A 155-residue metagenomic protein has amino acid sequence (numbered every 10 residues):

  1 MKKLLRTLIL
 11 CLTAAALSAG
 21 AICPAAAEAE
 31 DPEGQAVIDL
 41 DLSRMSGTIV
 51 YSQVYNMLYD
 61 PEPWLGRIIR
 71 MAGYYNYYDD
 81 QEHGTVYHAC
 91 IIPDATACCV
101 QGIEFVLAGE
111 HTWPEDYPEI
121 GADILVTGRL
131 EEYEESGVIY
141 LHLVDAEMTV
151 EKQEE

Functional and structural regions predicted by a protein language model:
L4-A15: Sec-dependent N-terminal signal peptides
R6-T7, A19-E155: OB-fold and OB-like single-stranded nucleic-acid-recognition modules and their adjacent interaction interfaces
